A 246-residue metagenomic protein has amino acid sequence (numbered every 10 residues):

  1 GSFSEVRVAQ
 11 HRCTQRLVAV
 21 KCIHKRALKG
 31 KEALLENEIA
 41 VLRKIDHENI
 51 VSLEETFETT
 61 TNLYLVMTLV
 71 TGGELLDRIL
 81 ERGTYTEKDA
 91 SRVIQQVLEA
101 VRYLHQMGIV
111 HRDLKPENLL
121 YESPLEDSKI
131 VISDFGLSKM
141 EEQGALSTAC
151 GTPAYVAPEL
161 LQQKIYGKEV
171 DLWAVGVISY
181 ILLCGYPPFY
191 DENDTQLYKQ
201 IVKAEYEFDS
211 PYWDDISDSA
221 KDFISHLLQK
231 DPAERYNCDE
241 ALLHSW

Functional and structural regions predicted by a protein language model:
E5-R26: Glycine-rich ATP phosphate-binding loop
C22-I45: Conserved N-lobe beta3->alphaC-helix segment of eukaryotic protein kinase catalytic domains
T56: Activation-segment/catalytic-loop signature of the eukaryotic protein kinase fold
T61-E74, R78: Conserved short submotifs of the Hanks-type protein kinase catalytic core that shape the nucleotide-binding pocket
V93-I94: Activation segment signature within eukaryotic-like protein kinase domains
L228-E240: A conserved short helix/loop substructure at the end of the activation segment of eukaryotic-like protein kinase domains
